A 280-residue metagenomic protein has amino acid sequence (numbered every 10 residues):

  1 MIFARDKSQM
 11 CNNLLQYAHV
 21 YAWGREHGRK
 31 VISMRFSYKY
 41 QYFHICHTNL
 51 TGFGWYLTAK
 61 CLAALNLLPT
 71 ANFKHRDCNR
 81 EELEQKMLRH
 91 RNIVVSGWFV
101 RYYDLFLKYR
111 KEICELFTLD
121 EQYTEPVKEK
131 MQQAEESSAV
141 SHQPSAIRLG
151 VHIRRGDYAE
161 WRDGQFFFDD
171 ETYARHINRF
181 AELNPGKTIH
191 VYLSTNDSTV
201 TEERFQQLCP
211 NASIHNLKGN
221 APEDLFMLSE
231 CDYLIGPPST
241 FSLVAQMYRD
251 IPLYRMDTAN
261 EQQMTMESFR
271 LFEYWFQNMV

Functional and structural regions predicted by a protein language model:
M1-I2: Extreme N-terminal starter segment of soluble prokaryotic enzymes
D6-L15: A short, glycine/small-residue-rich beta-strand->loop->alpha-helix junction that serves as a flexible
M10, N184-D257, E261-T265, F269 (+1 more regions): Donor-binding and catalytic core of enzymes assembling or modifying cell-surface/extracellular glycoconjugates
Q16-W23: Short amphipathic alpha-helix
R29-Y40: A short beta-strand-loop structural module common to alpha/beta enzyme folds
S33-R35, H152-I153, H190-T195: Short beta-strand segments
K39-T188, Y274, V280: Secretory-pathway luminal glycosyltransferase catalytic domains
